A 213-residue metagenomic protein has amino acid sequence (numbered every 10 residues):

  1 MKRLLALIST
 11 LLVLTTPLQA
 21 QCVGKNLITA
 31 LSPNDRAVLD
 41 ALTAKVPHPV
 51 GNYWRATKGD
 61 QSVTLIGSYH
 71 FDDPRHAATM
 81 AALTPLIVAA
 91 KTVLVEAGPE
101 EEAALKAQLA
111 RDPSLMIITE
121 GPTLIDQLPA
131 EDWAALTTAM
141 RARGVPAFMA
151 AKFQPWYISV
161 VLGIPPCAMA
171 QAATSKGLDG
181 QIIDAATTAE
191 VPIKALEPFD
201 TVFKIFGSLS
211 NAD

Functional and structural regions predicted by a protein language model:
M1-L4: Positively charged n-region of N-terminal signal peptides that target proteins for export
A6-T15: Bacterial N-terminal signal peptides
T16-A20: Sec/Tat signal peptide C-region and signal peptidase I cleavage site
Q21-D213: Structured, acidic catalytic/metal-binding patches in enzyme active sites
